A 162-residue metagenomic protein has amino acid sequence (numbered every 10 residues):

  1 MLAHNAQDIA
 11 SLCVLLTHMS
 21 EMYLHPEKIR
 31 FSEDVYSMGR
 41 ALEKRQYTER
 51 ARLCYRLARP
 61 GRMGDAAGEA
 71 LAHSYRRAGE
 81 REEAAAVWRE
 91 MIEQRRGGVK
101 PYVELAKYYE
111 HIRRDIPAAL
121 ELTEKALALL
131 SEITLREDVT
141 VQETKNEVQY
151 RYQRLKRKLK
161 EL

Functional and structural regions predicted by a protein language model:
M1-L162: DEDD superfamily 3′-5′ metal-dependent exonuclease/proofreading module
